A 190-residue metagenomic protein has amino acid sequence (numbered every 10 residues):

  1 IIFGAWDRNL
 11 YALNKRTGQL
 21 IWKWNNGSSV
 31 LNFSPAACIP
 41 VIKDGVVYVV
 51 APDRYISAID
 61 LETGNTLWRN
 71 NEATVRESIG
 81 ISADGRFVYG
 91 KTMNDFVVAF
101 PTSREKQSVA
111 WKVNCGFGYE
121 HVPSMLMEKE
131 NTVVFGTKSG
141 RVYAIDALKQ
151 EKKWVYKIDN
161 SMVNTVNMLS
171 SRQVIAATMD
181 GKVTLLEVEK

Functional and structural regions predicted by a protein language model:
F3-K15, Q19-L61, L67-R69: Solenoidal tandem-repeat scaffolds enriched in leucines and small polar residues
A5-W6, A51-P52, T92-M93, T137-K138 (+1 more regions): Structural signature of WD-repeat beta-propellers
N14-T17, D60-T63, P101-K106, D146-K149 (+1 more regions): Short loop/turn segments that connect beta-strands within beta-propeller blades
L20-K43, W68-D84, K106-M127, V155-S171: Extracytoplasmic beta-rich repeat domains
I158-K190: Blade-level signature of beta-propeller repeat domains, shared across WD40, Kelch, NHL, RCC1 and BNR/Asp-box propellers
